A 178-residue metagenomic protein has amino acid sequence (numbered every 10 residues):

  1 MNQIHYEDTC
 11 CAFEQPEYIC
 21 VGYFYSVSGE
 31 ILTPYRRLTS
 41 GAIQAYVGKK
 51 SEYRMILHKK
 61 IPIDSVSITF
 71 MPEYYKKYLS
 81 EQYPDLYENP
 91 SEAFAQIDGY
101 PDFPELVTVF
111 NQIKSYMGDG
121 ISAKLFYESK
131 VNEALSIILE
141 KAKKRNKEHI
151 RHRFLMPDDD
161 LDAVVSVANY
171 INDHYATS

Functional and structural regions predicted by a protein language model:
M1-Y87, P101: N-terminal regulatory/effector-sensing and dimerization cores that precede helix-turn-helix DNA-binding domains
F24-S26, E81-Y83, L106-V107, I138-K141 (+1 more regions): Short hydrophobic/aromatic-rich motifs at helix boundaries and adjacent loops
L86-V131: Amphipathic alpha-helical segments enriched in hydrophobic/aromatic residues interleaved with Lys/Arg
E92, E148-F154: Short linear capping/connector segments at secondary-structure termini
Y100, D158-L161, S178: Short, well-ordered coil↔helix boundary/capping segments
E105, M156-V167: N-terminal positioning helix adjacent to the helix-turn-helix/winged-helix DNA-binding module
N111-F126, A134-E148, S166-S178: Basic, amphipathic alpha-helical hairpins
